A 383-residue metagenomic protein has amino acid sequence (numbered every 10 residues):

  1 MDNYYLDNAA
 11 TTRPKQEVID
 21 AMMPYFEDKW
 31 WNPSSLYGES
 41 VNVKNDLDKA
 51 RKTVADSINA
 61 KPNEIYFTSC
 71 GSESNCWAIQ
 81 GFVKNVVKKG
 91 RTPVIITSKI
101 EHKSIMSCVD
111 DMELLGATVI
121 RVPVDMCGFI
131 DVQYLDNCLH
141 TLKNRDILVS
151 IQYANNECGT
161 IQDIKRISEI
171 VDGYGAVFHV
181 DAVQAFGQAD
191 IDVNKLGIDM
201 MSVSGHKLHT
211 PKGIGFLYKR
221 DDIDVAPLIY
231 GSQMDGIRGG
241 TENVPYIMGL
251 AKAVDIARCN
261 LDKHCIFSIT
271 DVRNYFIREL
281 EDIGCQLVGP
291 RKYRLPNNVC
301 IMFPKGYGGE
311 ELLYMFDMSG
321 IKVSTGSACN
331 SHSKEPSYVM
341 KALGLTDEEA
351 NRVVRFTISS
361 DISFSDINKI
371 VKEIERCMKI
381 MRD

Functional and structural regions predicted by a protein language model:
M1-D383: Pyridoxal 5′-phosphate
